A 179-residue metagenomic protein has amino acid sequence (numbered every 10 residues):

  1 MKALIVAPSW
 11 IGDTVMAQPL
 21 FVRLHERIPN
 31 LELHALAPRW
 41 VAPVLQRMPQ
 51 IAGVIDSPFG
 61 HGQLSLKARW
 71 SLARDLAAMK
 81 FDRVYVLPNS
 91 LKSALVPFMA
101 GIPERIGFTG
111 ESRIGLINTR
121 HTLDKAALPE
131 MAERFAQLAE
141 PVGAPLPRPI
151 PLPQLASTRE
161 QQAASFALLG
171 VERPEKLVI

Functional and structural regions predicted by a protein language model:
M1-I179: Catalytic machinery of carbohydrate-active enzymes, primarily nucleotide-sugar-dependent glycosyltransferases
